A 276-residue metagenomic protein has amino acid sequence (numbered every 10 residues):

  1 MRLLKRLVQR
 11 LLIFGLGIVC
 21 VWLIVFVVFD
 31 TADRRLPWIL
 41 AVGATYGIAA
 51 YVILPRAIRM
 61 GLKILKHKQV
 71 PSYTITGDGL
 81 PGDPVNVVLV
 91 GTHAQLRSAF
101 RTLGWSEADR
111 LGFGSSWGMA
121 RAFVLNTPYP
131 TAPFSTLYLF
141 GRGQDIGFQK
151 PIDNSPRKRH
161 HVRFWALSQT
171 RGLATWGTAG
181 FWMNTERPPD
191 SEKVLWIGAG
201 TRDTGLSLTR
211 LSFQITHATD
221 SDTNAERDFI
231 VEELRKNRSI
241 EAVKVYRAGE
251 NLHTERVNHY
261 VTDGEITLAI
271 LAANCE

Functional and structural regions predicted by a protein language model:
M1-K68: N-terminal alpha-helical membrane-insertion module
A32, L36-P37, V70-Y73, L80 (+4 more regions): Active-site-adjacent core segments of small-molecule enzymes
V42-T45, A49, I53, V85-V87 (+3 more regions): Short linear motifs embedded in intrinsically disordered, proline/glycine-rich low-complexity segments
P71-A99: Terminal, regulation- and interaction-focused segments at domain boundaries
P81-G82, V87-V90, Q149-E276: Membrane-proximal, solvent-exposed terminal domains/tails of membrane-associated proteins
A99-S106, L167: Structured segments of extracytoplasmic/periplasmic soluble domains in secreted or envelope-associated proteins
W105-F134, L139-F140: Membrane-embedded segments
A132-S155, H161: Functional cores of ribonucleases/endoribonucleases
